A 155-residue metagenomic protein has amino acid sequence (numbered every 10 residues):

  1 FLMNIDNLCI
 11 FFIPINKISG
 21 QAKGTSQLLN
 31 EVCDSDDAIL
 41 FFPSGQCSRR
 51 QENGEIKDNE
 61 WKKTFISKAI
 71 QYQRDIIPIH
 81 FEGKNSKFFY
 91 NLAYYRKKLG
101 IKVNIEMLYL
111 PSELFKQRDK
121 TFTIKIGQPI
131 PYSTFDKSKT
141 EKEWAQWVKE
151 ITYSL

Functional and structural regions predicted by a protein language model:
F1-T123, P129-I130: Soluble catalytic domains of membrane acyltransferases
S133-L155: C-terminal/domain-terminus segments
